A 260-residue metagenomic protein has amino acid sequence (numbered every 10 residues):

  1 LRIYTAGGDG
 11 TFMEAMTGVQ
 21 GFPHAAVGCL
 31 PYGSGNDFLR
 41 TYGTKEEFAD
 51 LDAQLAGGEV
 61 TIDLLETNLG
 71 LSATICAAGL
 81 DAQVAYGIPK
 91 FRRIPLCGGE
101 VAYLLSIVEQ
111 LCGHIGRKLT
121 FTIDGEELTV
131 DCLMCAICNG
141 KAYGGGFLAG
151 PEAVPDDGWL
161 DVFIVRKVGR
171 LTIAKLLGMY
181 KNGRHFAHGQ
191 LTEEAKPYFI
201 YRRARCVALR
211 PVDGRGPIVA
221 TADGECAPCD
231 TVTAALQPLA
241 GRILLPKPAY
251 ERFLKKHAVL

Functional and structural regions predicted by a protein language model:
L1-A6, M13, T17-G21, A49 (+3 more regions): ATP/NTP phosphate-donor binding region
A6-G8, Y32: Glycine-rich beta-strand-to-loop/alpha-helix junction loops that act as flexible
F12-M13, C229: Short, well-ordered alpha-helical microsegments
E14-M16, L39-R40, G146-F147, A174: Short glycine-/acidic-enriched loop or helix-start segments at secondary-structure transitions that form or flank
G21-I137: Catalytic core of DAGKc-family lipid kinases
A77, D81, A136-P151, E225-C226: Glycine-rich phosphate/pyrophosphate-binding beta-alpha loops
R92-A102, G145-G146, P151-A174: Gly/Ser/Thr-rich active-site loops/lids in small-molecule metabolic enzymes that frequently grip phosphoryl groups
I123, V154, I164-L260: ATP/nucleoside-binding phosphotransfer catalytic cores, i.e., glycine-rich phosphate-binding loops
